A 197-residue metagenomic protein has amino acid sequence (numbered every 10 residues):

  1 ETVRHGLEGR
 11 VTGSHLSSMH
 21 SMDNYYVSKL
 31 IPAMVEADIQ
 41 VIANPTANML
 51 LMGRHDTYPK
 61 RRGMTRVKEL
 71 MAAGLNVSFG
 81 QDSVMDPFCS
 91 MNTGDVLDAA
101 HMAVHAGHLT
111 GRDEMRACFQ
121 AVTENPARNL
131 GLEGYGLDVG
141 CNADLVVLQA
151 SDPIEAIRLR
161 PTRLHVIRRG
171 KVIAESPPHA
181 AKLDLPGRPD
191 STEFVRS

Functional and structural regions predicted by a protein language model:
E1-T65: Active-site core of metal-dependent hydrolases
T2-R10, A47-L51, R61-L148: His/Asp/Glu-enriched, well-ordered alpha-helical/loop segment that forms or immediately abuts the divalent-metal
S18-M19, T46-M49, V84-M85, D152-P153 (+2 more regions): Short, glycine-/Ser/Thr-/acidic-enriched flexible segments
S21-M22, L50-L51, D113, A156 (+1 more regions): Glycine/Thr-rich phosphate-binding loops of Rossmann-like dinucleotide-binding domains
Y26-V27, N92, L159: Residues at alpha-helix caps and immediate loop-helix transition turns in enzyme cores, especially N- and C-cap
R116-S197: Active-site microenvironment of metallo-dependent hydrolases
